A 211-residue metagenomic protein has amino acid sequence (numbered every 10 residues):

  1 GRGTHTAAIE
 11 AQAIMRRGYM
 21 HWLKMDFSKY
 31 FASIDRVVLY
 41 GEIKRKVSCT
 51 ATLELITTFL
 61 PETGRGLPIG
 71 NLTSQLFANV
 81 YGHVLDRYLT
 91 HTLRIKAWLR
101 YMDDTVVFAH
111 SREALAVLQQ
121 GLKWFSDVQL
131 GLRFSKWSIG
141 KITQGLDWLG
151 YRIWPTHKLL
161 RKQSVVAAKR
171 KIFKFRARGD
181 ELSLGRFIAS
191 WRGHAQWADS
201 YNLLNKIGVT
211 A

Functional and structural regions predicted by a protein language model:
R2-M102, V106-G121, F134-K141, F187 (+2 more regions): Conserved polymerase palm-domain catalytic core
H91, V128, D147: Short polybasic/polar patches that bind polyanions
A116-V117, L132-A211: Right-hand nucleic-acid polymerase module
K123-G131: A common structural junction motif
